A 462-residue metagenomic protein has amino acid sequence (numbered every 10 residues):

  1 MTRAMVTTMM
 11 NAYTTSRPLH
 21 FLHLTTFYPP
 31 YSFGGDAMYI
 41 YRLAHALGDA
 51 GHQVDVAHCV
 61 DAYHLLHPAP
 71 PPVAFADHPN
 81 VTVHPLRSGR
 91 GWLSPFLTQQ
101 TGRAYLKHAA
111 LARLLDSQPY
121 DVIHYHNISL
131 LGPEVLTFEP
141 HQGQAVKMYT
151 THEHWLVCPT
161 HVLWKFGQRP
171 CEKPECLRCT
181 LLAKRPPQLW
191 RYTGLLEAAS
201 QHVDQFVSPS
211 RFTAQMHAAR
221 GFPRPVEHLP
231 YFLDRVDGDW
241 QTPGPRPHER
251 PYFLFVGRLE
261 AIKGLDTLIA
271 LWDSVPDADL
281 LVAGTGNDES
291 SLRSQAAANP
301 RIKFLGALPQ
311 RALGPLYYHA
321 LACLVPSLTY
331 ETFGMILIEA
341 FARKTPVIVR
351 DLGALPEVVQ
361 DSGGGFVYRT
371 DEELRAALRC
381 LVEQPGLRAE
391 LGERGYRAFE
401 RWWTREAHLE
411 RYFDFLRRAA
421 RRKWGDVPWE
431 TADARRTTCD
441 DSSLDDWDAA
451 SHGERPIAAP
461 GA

Functional and structural regions predicted by a protein language model:
M5-P72, D116-Q118, Q142-A145, D273 (+1 more regions): N-terminal subdomain of nucleotide-sugar transferases
M38, P251, F255-S274, N287-S290: A conserved mid-protein helix/loop that constitutes part of the nucleotide-sugar donor-binding site
V56-Q118, V122: A conserved catalytic-core segment of Leloir-type glycosyltransferases
W155, Q168-F206: Membrane-proximal helix-turn-helix segments that form the acceptor-binding/catalytic region of lipid-linked
S291-P315: Nucleotide-activated donor-binding/catalytic signature segment of Leloir-type glycosyltransferases, i.e., the conserved
Y318-T332, T345: Acidic donor-binding loop of glycosyltransferase active sites
D361-E372, C380-G386: Conserved acidic donor-binding segment of nucleotide-sugar-dependent glycosyltransferases
C380, L387-R401, H408-D414: A short, well-ordered alpha-helix in the C-terminal region of glycosyltransferases
